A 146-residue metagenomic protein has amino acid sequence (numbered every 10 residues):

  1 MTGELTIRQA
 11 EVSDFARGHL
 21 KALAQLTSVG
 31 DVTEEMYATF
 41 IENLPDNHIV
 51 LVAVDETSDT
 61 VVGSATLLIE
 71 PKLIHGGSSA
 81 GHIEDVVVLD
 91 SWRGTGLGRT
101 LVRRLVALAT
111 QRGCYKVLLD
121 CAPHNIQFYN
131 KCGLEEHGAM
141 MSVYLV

Functional and structural regions predicted by a protein language model:
M1-E35, V54: Short amphipathic alpha-helix that is part of the acyltransferase structural core
L5, S58-S64, G81: Glycine-rich phosphate/pyrophosphate-binding loop shared by adenosine-nucleotide-utilizing enzymes
E42-V52, H82, M140: A short helix-loop-beta-strand connector motif used in the catalytic cores of GNAT acetyltransferases and, in some
D46-N47, A65-H75: A conserved beta-strand-loop-helix scaffold within acyl/acetyltransferase catalytic domains
V52, T60-I69, V87: Conserved beta-strand in the GNAT
V88, G94-A107: Conserved acetyl-CoA-binding loop-helix of GNAT-fold acetyltransferases
A109-C121: Conserved GNAT acetyl-CoA-binding A-motif
L118-Q127, S142-V146: Conserved beta-strand-loop-alpha-helix junction that forms the acyl-donor binding cleft
